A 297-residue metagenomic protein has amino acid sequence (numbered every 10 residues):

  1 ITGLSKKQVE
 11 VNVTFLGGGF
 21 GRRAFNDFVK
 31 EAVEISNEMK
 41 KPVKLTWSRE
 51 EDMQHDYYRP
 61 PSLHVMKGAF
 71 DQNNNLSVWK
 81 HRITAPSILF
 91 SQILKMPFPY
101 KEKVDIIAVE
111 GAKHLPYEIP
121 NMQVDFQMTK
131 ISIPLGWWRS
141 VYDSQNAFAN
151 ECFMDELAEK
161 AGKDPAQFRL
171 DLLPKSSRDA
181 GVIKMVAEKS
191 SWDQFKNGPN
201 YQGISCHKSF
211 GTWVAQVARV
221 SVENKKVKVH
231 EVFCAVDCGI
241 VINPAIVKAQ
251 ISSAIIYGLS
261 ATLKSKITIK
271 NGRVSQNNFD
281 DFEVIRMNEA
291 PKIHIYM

Functional and structural regions predicted by a protein language model:
I1-M39, Q92, M96-A112, W137-S177 (+4 more regions): Alpha-helical support elements that line or immediately flank enzyme active sites and cofactor-binding pockets
K7-F15, K40-E50, S77-R82, I119 (+5 more regions): Beta-strand segments within the central parallel beta-sheet cores of soluble alpha/beta enzyme folds
K40-F90, Q202-G203, K208-V214: Phosphate/diphosphate-binding loops
S48, S190-G198, K266-K270: Active-site phosphate-binding and catalytic loops of NTP-dependent enzymes
M53-V65, R178-M185, R286-M287: Active-site-adjacent elements of ketosynthase-type condensing enzymes
D56-R59, I107-V109, H207-G211, Q250-I251 (+1 more regions): Short Gly/Pro-enriched turn/cap motifs at secondary-structure boundaries
P61-C152, A261, E283-K292: Glycine-rich loop/linker segments at domain edges
I183-G203, H207-S209: Short, basic/aromatic recognition patches that contact phosphate-bearing ligands
